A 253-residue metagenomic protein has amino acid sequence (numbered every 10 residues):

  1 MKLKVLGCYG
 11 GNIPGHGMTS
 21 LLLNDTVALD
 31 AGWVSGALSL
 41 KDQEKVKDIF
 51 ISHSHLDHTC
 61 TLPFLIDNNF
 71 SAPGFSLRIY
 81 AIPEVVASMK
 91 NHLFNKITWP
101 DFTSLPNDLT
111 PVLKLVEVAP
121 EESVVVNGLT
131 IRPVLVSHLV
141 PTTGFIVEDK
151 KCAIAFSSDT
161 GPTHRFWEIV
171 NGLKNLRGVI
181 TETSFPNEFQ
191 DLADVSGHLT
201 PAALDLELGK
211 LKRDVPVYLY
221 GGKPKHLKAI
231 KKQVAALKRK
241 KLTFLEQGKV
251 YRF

Functional and structural regions predicted by a protein language model:
M1-D42, T143-D159: Conserved beta-strand hairpin/beta-sheet module of binuclear metal-dependent hydrolase folds, prominently
L29-G32, K47-D57, Y80-I82, A155-T160 (+3 more regions): Active-site neighborhood of phospho(di)ester-bond hydrolases with catalytic His/Asp-centered motifs
S35-A81, L176-R177: Active-site metal-binding motif and surrounding structural segment of the metallo-beta-lactamase
I66-N69, L93, V170, V234: Active-site catalytic pocket residues across diverse enzymes, especially alpha/beta-hydrolases
V85-T142, R239-R252: Metallo-beta-lactamase
V116-K174: Catalytic core of the metallo-beta-lactamase
T163-R252: Cap/insert and terminal regions of metallo-dependent hydrolase folds
